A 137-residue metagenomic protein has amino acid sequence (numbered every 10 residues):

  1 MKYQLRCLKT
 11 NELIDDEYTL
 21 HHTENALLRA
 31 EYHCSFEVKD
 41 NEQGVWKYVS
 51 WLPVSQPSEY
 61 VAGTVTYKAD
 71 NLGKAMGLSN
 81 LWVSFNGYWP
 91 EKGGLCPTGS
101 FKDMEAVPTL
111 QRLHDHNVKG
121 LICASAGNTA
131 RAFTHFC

Functional and structural regions predicted by a protein language model:
M1-C137: PLP-dependent amino-acid enzyme catalytic core
